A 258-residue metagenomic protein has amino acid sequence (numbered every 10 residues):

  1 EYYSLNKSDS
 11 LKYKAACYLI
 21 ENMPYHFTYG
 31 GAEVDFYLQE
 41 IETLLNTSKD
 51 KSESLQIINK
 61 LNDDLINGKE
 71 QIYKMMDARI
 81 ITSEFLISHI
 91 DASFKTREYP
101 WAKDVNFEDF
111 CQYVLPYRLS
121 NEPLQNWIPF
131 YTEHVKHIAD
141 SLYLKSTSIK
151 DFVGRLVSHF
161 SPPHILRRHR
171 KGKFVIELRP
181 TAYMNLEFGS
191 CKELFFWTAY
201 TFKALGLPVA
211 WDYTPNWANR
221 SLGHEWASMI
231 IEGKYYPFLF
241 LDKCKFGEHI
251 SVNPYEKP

Functional and structural regions predicted by a protein language model:
E1-S158, A204, Y235, E256-P258: N-terminal accessory/pre-domain segments preceding catalytic cores
L142-H159, R168-T181, E187, K192-P258: Hydrophobic/aromatic-rich core segments of domains that either
